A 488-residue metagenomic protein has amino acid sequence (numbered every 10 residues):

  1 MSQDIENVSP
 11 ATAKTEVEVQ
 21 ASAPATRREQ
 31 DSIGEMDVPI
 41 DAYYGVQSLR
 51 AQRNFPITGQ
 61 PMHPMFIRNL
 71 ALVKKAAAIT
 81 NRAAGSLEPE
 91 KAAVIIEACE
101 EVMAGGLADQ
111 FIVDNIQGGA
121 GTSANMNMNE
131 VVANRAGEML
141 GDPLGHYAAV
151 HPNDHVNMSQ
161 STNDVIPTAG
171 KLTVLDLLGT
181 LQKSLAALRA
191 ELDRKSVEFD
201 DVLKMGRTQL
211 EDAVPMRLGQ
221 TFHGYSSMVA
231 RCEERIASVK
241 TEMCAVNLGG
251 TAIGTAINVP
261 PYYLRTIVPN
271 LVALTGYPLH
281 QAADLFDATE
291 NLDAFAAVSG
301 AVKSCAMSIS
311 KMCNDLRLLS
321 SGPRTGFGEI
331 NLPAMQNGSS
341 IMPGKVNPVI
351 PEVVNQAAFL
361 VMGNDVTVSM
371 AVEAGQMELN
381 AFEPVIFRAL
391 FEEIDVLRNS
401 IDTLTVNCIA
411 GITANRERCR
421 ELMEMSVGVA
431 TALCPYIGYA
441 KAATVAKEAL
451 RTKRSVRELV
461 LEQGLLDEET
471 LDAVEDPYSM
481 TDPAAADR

Functional and structural regions predicted by a protein language model:
S2-R488: Conserved, well-structured ligand/cofactor-binding cores
